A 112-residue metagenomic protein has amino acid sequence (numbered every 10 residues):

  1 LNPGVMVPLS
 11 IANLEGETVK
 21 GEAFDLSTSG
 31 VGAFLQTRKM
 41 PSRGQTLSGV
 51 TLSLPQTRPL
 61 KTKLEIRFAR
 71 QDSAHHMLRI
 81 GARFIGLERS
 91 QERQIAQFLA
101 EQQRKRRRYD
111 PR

Functional and structural regions predicted by a protein language model:
L1-T28, F34-K39, A96-R112: N-terminal helix initiation/capping motif
N2, L26, R43-Q45, T57 (+1 more regions): Short coil/turn motifs at beta-sheet boundaries
G4-N13, G44-L60: Short conserved beta-strand and strand-loop elements enriched in small hydrophobics with frequent Asp/Gly
P8, G32, G49-T51, K63-E65 (+1 more regions): Beta-strand secondary-structure signal
G21, T62-F68: Short beta-strand-centered aromatic/proline hotspots
L26, R67-Q71, L87: Residue-level recognition of beta-strand microenvironments
G32-L35, R70-R83: Short, solvent-exposed secondary-structure boundary/capping segments
S42-P55, E92-R104: Extended Gly/Ser/Thr-rich low-complexity repeat segments, especially those forming or decorating extracellular
